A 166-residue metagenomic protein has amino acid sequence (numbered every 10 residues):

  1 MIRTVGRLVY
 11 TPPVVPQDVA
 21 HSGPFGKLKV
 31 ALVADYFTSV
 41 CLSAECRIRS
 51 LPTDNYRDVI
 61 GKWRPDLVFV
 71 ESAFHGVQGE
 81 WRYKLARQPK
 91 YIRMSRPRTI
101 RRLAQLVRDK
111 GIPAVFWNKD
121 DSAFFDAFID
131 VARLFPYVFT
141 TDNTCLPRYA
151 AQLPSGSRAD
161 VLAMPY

Functional and structural regions predicted by a protein language model:
M1-G23: Membrane-proximal basic amphipathic "stem/tether" segments
T4-P12, R108-Y166: Catalytic core of nucleotide-activated saccharide and alditol-phosphate transferases
P16-R64, V68, S72-I112, F135-P136: Internal alpha/beta domain cores that form substrate/cofactor-binding pockets in large enzymes and binding proteins
